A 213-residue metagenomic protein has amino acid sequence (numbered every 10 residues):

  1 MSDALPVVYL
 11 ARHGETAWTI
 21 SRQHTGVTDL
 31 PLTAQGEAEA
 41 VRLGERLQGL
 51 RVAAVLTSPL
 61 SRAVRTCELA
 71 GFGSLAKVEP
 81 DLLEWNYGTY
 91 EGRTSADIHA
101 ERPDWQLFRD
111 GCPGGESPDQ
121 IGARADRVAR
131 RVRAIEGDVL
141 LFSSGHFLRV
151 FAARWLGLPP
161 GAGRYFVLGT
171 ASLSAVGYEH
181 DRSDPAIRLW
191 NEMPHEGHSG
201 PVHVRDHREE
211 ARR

Functional and structural regions predicted by a protein language model:
M1-P6, W85-A96, R154-R213: Acidic, low-complexity terminal tails and accessory targeting/binding regions of phosphate-metabolizing enzymes
S2-D3, V41-Q106, R213: Phosphate-coordination/substrate-recognition cap region in phosphate-metabolizing enzymes
P6, R51-A53, I135-V139: Short coil/turn segments at beta-strand junctions that form active-site/ligand-binding loops
V8-T66, P113-D126: Loop-to-helix element that buttresses phosphate recognition and phosphoryl-transfer chemistry
G14, S58-L60, D81, A125 (+3 more regions): Short, well-ordered beta-to-alpha junction loops that form the rim of enzyme active sites and present histidine/acidic
S21-T28, R102, V204-H207: Short glycine/proline- and charge-enriched loop/turn segments that cap or connect secondary-structure elements
V64, F72, R127-D184: Active-site-adjacent alpha-helix immediately C-terminal to a catalytic or transition-state-stabilizing loop
A100-Q120, S183, R212-R213: Short glycine/proline- and acidic residue-enriched helix-loop micro-motifs that form flexible lids or anion-recognition
